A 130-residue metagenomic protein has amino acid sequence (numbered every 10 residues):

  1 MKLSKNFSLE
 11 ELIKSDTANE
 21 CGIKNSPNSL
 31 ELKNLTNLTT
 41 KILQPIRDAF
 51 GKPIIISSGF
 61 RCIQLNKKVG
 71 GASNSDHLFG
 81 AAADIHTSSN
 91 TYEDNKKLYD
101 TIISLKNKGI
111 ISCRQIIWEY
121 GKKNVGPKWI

Functional and structural regions predicted by a protein language model:
M1-R47: Extracytoplasmic cell-surface/polysaccharide-interacting catalytic and binding patches
K41-G70: Extended, low-complexity, intrinsically disordered C-terminal regulatory tails of eukaryotic serine/threonine kinases
K52, G80, I111: Structured loop/turn residues at beta-strand edges in well-structured enzyme cores
I54, A83, W129-I130: A broad, low-specificity signal marking well-ordered, structured residues that form hydrophobic/aromatic
V69-D84: Active-site microenvironments of hydrolase-like enzyme catalytic domains
N74, T87-I130: Catalytic cores and adjacent binding grooves of peptidoglycan-active enzymes
